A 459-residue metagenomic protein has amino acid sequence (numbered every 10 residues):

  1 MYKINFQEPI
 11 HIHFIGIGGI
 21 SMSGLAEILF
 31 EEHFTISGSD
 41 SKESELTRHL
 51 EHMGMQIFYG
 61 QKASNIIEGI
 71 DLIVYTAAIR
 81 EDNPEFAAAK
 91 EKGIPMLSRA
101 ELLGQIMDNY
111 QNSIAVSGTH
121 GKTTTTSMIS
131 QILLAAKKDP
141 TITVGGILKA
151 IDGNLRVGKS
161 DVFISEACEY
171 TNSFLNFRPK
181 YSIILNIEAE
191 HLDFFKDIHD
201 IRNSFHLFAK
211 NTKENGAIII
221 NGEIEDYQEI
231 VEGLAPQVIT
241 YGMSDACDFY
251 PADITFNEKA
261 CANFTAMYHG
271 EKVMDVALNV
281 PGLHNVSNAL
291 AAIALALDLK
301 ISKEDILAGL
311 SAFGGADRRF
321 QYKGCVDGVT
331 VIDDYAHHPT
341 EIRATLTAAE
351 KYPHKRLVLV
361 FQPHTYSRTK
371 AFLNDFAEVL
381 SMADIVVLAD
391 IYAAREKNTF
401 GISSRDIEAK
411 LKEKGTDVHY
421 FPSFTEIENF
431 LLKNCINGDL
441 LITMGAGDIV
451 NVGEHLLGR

Functional and structural regions predicted by a protein language model:
Y2-H13, S21, L25-E32, Y110 (+3 more regions): Nucleotide phosphate-binding/pyrophosphate-handling subdomain across enzymes that bind or process nucleotide phosphates
N5-F6, I28, F34, E51 (+6 more regions): Phosphate-binding loop of NTP-binding sites
I12-F14, I73, I114, P140 (+3 more regions): Conserved hydrophobic helix-helix packing surfaces used for dimerization/oligomerization
H13-I17, M444: Conserved N-terminal Rossmann-fold NAD(P)-binding element of oxidoreductases
T35-G38, T141, V387, H419: Conserved beta-strand positions in the Rossmann-like core of class I SAM-dependent methyltransferases
T35-H49: NAD(P)-binding Rossmann-fold cofactor-contacting core
S39, F58-Q61, L97-G104, T143-G146 (+4 more regions): Beta-strand->loop->alpha-helix junctions that form or flank phosphate-binding loops in nucleotide-handling enzymes
A377-N437: C-terminal helical cap/extension that packs against the catalytic core of soluble nucleotide-cofactor enzymes
